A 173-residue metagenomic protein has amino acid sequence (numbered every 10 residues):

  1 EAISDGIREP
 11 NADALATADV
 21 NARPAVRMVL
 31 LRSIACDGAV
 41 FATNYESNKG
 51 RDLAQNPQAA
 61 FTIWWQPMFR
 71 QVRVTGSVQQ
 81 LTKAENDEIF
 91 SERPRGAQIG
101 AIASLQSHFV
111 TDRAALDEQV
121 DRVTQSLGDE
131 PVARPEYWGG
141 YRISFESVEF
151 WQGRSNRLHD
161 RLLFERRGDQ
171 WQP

Functional and structural regions predicted by a protein language model:
E1-P173: Binding-site signature for planar aromatic cofactors or substrates
